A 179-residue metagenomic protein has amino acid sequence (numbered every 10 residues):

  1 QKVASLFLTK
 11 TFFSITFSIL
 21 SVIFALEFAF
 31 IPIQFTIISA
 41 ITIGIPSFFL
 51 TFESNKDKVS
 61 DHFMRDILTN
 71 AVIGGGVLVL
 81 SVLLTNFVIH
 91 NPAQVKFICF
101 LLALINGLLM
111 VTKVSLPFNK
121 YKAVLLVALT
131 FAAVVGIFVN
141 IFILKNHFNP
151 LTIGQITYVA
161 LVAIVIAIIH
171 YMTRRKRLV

Functional and structural regions predicted by a protein language model:
Q1-K122, A133-F142: Membrane-embedded transport module
N91-P92, V139-T157: Extracellular/periplasmic helix-loop-helix junctions in multi-pass membrane proteins
F100-A103, T152-I168: Small-residue-rich transmembrane alpha-helices that serve as helix-helix interface/gating elements in multipass
S115-N119, I168-V179: Membrane-interface capping segments at transmembrane-helix boundaries
V124-A128: C-terminal active-site/capping subdomain that shapes the small-molecule cofactor and substrate pocket of enzyme
L129-A133, V162-A163: C-terminal or otherwise distal, non-catalytic regulatory regions appended to signaling enzyme catalytic cores
